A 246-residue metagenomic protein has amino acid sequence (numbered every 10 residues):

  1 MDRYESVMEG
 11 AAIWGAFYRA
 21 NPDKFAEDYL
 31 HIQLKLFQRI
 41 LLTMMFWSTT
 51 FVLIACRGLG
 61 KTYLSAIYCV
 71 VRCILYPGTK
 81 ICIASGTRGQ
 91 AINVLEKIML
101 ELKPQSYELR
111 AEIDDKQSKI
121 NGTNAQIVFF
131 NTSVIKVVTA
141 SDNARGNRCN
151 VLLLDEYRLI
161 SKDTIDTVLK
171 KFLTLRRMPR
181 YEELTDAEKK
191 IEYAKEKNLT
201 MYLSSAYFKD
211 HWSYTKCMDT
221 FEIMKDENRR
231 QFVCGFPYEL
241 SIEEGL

Functional and structural regions predicted by a protein language model:
M1-L246: Phosphate/NTP-binding elements of NTP-utilizing enzymes
